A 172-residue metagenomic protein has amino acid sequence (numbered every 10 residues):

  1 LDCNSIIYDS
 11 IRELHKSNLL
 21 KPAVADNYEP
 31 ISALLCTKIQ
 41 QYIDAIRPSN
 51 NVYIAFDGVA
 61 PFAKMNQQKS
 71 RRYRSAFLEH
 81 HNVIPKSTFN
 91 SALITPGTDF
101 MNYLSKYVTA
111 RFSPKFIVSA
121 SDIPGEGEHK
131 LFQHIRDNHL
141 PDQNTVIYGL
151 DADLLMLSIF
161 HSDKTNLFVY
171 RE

Functional and structural regions predicted by a protein language model:
L1-E172: Noncatalytic, typically N-terminal accessory segments of nucleic acid-processing enzymes and closely related
